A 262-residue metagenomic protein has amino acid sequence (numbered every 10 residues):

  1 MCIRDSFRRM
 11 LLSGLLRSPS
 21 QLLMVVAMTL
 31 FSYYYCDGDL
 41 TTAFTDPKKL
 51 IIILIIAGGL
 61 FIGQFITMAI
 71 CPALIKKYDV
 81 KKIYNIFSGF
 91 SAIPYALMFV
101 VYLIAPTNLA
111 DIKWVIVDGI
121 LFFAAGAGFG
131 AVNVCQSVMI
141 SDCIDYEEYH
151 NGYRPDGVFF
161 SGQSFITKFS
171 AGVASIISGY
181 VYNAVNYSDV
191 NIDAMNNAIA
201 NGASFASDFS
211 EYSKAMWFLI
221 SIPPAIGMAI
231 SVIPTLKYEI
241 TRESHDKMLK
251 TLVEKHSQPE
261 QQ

Functional and structural regions predicted by a protein language model:
R4-Q262: Membrane-embedded alpha-helical bundles of multi-pass transporters/translocases, especially carrier/permease families
